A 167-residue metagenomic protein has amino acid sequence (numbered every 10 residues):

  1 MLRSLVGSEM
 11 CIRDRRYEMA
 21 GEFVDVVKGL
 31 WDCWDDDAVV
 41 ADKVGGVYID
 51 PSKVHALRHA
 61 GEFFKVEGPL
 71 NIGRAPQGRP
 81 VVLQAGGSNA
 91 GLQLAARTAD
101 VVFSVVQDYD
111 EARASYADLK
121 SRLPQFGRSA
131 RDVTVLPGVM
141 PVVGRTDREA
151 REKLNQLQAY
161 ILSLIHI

Functional and structural regions predicted by a protein language model:
M1-G7, I12, I165-H166: Single conserved hydrophobic/aromatic residue that forms the stacking wall/gate of nucleotide- or nucleobase-binding
S8-T98, L123-F126, A130-R131, M140 (+1 more regions): Internal, glycine-rich beta/alpha segment that forms the wall or movable "lid" of small-molecule/cofactor binding
R16-A20, D110-R113, A130-V133, L162-I165: Short, surface-exposed, polar/charged, turn-prone segments marking secondary-structure boundaries
K28-D35, F103, Q107, K120 (+3 more regions): Hydrophobic/aromatic-lined pockets within catalytic cores
V40-V47, P51, V102, S115 (+3 more regions): Solvent-exposed, non-transmembrane amphipathic alpha-helical segments
P80, Q84-G87, V105, A112 (+1 more regions): Membrane-embedded alpha-helical bundles of multi-pass transporters/translocases, especially carrier/permease families
L94-L119, F126, L136-Q156: Glycine-rich, aromatic-lined ligand/substrate-binding cores of catalytic and carbohydrate-binding domains
